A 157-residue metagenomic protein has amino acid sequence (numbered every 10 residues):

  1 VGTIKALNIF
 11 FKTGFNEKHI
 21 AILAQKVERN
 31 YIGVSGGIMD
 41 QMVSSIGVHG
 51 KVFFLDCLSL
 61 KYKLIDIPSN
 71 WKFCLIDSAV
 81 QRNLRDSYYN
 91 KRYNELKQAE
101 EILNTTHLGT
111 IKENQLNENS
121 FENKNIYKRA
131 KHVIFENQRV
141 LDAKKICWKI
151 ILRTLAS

Functional and structural regions predicted by a protein language model:
V1-P68: Gly/Ser-rich oxyanion-binding loop with an adjacent helix/lid that shapes the negatively charged ligand pocket
H49-S157: C-terminal nucleotide
